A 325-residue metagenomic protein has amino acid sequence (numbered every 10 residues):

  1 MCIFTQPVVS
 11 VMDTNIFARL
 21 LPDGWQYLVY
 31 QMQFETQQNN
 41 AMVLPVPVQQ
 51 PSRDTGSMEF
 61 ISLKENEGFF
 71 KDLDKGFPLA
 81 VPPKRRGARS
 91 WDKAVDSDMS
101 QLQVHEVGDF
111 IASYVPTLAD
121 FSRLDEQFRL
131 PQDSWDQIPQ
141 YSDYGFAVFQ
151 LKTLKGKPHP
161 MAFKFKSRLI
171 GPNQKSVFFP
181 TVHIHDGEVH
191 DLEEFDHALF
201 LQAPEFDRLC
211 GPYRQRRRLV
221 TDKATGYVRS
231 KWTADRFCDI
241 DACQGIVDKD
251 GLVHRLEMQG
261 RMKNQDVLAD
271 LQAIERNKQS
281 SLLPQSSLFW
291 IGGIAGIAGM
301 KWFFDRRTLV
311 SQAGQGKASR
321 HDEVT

Functional and structural regions predicted by a protein language model:
C2-M12, P22, D133-A295, G299 (+1 more regions): Accessory, solvent-exposed terminal regions and/or long lumenal/extracellular loops of proteins
Q6-P22, S90-S100: Short, compositionally biased low-complexity segments enriched in polar/charged residues
R19-G24, H105-G108: Short, ordered beta-strand-loop transition motifs
L21-D74, P131-G145: Surface-exposed, glycine/proline- and aromatic-rich loop segments on solvent-exposed faces across compartments
V29, D109-P116: Short hydrophobic-aromatic micro-motifs
D54-V95, Q103-H105: Non-catalytic, conformational "gating/processing" segments within enzyme and secreted inhibitor domains
G87-V95, M99-Q103, Y114-K152: Covalent nucleotidyltransferase core used to form phosphodiester bonds in nucleic acids
T308-T325: Cytoplasmic C-terminal tails of single-pass
